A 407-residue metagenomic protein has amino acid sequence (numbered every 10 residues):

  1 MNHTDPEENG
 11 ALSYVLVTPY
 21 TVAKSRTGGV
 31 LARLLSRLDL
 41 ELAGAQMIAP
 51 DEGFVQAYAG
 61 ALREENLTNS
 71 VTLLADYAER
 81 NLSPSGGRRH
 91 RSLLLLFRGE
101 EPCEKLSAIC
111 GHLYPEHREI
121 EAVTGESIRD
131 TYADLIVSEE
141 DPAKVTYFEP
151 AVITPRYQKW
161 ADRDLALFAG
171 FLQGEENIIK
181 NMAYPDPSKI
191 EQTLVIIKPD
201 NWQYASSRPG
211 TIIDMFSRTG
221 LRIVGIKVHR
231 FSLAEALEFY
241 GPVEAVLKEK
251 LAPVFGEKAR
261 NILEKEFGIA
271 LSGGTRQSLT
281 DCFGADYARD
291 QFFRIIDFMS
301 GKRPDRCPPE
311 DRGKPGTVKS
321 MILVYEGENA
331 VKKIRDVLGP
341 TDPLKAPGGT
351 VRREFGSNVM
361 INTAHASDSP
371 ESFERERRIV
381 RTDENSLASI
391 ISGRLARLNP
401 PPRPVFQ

Functional and structural regions predicted by a protein language model:
M1-Q407: Non-catalytic terminal and connector segments of soluble metabolic enzymes
